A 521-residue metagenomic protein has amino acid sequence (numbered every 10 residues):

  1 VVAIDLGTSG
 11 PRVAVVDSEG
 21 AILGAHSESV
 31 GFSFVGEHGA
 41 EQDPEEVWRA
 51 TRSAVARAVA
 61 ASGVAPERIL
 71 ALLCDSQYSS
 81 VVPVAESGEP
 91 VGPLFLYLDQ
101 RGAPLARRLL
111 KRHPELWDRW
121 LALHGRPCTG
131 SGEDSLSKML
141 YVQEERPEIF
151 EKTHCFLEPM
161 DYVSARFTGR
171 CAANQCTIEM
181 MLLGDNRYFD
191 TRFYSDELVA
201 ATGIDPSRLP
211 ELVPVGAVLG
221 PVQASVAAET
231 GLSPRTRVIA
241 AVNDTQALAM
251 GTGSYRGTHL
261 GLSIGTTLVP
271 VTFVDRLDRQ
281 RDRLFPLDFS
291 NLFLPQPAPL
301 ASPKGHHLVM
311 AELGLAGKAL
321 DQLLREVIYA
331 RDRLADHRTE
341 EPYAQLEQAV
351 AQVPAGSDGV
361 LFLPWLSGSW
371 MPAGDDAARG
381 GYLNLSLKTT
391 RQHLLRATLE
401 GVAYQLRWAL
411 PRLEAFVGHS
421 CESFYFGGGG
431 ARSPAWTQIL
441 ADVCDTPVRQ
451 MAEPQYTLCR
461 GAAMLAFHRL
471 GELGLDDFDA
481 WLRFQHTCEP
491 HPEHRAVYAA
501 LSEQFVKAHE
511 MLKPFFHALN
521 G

Functional and structural regions predicted by a protein language model:
V1-S27, F34, L70-K111, E148 (+2 more regions): Glycine/Thr-rich phosphate-binding loops that ligate phosphate moieties of nucleotide and other phosphorylated ligands
L6-T8, W120-T245, L320, P364-S367 (+2 more regions): Gly/Ser/Thr-rich active-site cleft segment
H26-R68: N-terminal phosphate-binding loop and adjacent alpha-helix
Q42, L70-S76, F95-L98, R126-D134 (+8 more regions): Active-site nucleophile and cofactor-binding loops and adjacent substrate-binding regions of central metabolic enzymes
V47, K111-G130, E229-S233, T258-L262 (+1 more regions): A polyampholytic, Gly/Pro-enriched intrinsically disordered region
W48-A56, L136, N243-Q246, L320 (+2 more regions): Short, hydrophobic/amphipathic alpha-helical packing segments that form internal helix faces or helix-helix interfaces
T51-L70, R146-F150, D196-P206, A409-E422: Phosphate/pyrophosphate-binding loops at sites that engage ATP/ADP/AMP, CoA/4′-phosphopantetheine, polyphosphate
D185-K304, R331, H337-A344, Q348 (+1 more regions): ATP-dependent carbohydrate kinase catalytic cores
